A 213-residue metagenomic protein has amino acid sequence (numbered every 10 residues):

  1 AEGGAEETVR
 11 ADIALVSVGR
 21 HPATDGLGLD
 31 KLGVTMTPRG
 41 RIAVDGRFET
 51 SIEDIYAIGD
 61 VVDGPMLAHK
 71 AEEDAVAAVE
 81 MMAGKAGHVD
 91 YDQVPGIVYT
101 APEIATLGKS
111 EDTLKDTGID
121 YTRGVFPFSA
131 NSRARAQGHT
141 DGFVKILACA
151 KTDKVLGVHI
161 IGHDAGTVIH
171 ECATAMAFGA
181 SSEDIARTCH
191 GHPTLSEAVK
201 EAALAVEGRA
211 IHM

Functional and structural regions predicted by a protein language model:
A1, I13-A14, R41-D45, A83-G84 (+2 more regions): Glycine-rich, charged/polar anion/phosphate-binding loops that engage phosphate groups from diverse ligands
E2-E6: Glycine-centered tight beta-turn/hairpin loop motif at sheet-sheet or coil-to-beta transitions
E7-M82: FAD-site-proximal beta/loop scaffold in flavoenzymes
E7-T8, E49-T50, D90-Y91, Q137-H139: Solvent-exposed alpha-helices and their adjacent loops that cap or buttress functional pockets in soluble metabolic
V61, V94, F126-F128: Hydrophobic pocket-lining residues within nucleotide cofactor-binding pockets
H69-D92, I119-D120, F178-S182: Internal hydrophobic alpha-helix adjacent to the cofactor/substrate pocket in enzyme cavities
A83, Y99-S110, K115-M213: Flexible, glycine-rich terminal cap/loop adjacent to redox cofactors in electron-transfer oxidoreductases
G87-E103: Flexible, acidic loop-helix segments that line cofactor/substrate-binding pockets
